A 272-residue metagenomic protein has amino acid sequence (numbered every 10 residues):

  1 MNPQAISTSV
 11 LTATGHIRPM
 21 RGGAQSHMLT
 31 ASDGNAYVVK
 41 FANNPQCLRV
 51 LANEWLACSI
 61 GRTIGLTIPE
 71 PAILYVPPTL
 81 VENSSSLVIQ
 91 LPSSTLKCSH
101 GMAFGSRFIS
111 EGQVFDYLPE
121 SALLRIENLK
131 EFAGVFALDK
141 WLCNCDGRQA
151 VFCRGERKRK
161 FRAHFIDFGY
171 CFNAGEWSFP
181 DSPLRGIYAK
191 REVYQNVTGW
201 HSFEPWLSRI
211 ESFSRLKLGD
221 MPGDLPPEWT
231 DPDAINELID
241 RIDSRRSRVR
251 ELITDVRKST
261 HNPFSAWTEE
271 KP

Functional and structural regions predicted by a protein language model:
N2-Y117, L138-C145, F161, F168-F172 (+2 more regions): Conserved ATP-binding subdomain of kinase catalytic cores across diverse folds
V50, E127-E131, D231: Aromatic-acidic/polar surface patches that form glycan- and anion
N53-E54, T63-L66, S93-C98, L129-A133 (+2 more regions): Glycine-rich loops and low-complexity Gly/Arg-rich segments that provide flexible linkers or classic glycine-based
A57-I60, I89-L91, A122-N128, G155 (+2 more regions): Short, low-complexity, polar/charged sequence segments that are solvent-exposed and flexible
E70-V76, R148-E156, R257-T260: Short alpha-helical "patches" and their helix-cap loops
F115-R154: Conserved kinase catalytic-core helix
E156-P272: C-terminal catalytic region of ATP-dependent kinase domains
